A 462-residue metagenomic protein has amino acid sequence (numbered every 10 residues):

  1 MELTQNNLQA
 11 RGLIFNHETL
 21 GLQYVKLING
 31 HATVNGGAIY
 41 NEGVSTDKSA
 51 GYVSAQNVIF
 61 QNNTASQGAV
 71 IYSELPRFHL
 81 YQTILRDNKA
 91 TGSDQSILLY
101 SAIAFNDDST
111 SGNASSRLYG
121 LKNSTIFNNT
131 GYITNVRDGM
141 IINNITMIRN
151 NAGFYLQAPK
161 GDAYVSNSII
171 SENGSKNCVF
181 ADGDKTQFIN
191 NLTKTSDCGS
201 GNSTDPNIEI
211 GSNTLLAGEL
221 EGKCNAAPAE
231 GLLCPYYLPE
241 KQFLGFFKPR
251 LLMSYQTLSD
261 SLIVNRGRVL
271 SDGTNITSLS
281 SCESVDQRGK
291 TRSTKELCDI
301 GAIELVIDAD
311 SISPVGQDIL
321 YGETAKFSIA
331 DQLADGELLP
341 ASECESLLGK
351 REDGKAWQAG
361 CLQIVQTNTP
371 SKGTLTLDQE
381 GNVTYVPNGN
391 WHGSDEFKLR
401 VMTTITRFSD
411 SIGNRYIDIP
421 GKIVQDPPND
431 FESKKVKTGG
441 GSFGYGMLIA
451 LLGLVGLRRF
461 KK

Functional and structural regions predicted by a protein language model:
M1-Q23, H31-T46, S73: Extracellular beta-strand-rich solenoid/capping regions of secreted or surface-exposed proteins that bind or remodel
N7, G21-Y24, N41, N57-Q61 (+2 more regions): Predominantly extracellular beta-rich ligand-binding scaffolds that present long acidic/polar faces for carbohydrate
M253-L297: Active-site and glycan-interaction determinants of carbohydrate-active enzymes
C298, I303, I405-K434: C-terminal edge beta-strand
I307-V315: Proline-enriched interdomain boundary motifs that mark the N-terminal boundary and often initiate the first structured
Q332-G381: Surface-exposed or secretory-pathway low-complexity segments enriched in glycine-proline and Ser/Thr/acidic residues
W391-T406: A short beta-strand micro-motif common to beta-rich folds, especially ectodomain repeats
G444-K461: A cross-kingdom C-terminal cell-surface attachment/processing module
